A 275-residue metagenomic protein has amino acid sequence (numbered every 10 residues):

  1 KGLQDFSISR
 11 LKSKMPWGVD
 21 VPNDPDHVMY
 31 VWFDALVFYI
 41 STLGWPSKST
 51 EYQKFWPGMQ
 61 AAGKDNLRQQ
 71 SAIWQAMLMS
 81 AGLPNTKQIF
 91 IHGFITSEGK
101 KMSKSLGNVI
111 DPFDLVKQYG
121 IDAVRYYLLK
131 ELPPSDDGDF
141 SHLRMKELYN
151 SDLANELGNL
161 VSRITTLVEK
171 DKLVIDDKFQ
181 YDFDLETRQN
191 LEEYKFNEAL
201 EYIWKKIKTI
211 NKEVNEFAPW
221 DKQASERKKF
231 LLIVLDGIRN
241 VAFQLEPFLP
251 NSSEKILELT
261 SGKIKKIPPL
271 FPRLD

Functional and structural regions predicted by a protein language model:
K1-K170, D176, E201-I203: Structured secondary-structure scaffolds
K1-L3, W45, E51, V161-R188 (+2 more regions): Conserved, charged catalytic cores of large soluble enzymes
I95-M102, S151-D152, Q180-Q189, S261-P269: Short, mixed-charge aromatic SLiMs
N108, G138, Q180-D184, G237: N-terminal alpha-helical segment
H142-L143, D184-Y194: Acidic/His metal-coordination segments adjacent to aromatic residues that form catalytic metal sites in metalloenzymes
Q189, Y194, W204-D275: Basic, alpha-helical terminal appendages of large translation-related enzymes
